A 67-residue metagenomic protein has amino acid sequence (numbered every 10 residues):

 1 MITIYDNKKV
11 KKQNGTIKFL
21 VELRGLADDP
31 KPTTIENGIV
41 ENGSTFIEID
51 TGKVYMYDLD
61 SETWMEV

Functional and structural regions predicted by a protein language model:
M1-T45, I49-G52, T63: Extracellular/surface-exposed low-complexity repeats and stalk/linker segments enriched in Gly/Pro and small polar
V54-M56: Hydrophobic beta-strand positions in blades of beta-propellers and related beta-sheet-rich domains
D58-V67: Tryptophan-rich substrate-binding surfaces of secreted polymer-degrading and adhesive proteins
